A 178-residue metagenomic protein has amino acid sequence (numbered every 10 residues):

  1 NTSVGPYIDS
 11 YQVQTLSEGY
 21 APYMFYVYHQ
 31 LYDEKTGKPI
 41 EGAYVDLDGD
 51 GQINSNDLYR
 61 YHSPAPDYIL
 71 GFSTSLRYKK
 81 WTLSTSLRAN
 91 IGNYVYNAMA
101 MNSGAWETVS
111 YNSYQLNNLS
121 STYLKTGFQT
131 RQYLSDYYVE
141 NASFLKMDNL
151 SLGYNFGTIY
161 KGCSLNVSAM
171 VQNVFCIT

Functional and structural regions predicted by a protein language model:
N1-P64, Q172-I177: Conserved small-residue
N1-S3, T82-T85: Acidic/polar loop patches that form or flank catalytic/metal-binding clefts of enzymes that bind anionic ligands
E34-K35, R88-N166, M170-Q172: Extracytoplasmic gating/loop element in the C-terminal half of outer-membrane beta-barrel translocons and assembly
Q52-N54, S63, F72-W81: Long hydrophobic segments that form regular secondary structure
Y68-T74, M147-L152: Hydrophobic, lipid-facing positions within transmembrane beta-strands of outer-membrane proteins
L70-F72, L165, I177: Residue-level marker for the onset of beta-strands and adjacent loop->beta junctions in well-ordered domains
S73, T82-S84, N166-S168: Residue-level detector of the transmembrane beta-barrel scaffold of outer-membrane proteins
K80-S84, I159-Y160: Repeated loop/turn-to-beta-strand initiation elements of outer-membrane beta-barrel proteins
